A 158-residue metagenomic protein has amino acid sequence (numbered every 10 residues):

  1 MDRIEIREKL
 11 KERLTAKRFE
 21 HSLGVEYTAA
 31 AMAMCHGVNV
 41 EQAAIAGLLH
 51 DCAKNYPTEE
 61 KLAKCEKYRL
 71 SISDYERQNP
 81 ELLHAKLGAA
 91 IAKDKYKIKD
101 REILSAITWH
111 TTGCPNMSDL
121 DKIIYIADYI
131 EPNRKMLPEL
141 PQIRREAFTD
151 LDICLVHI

Functional and structural regions predicted by a protein language model:
I6-E12, A30-H157: Divalent metal-dependent catalytic cores for phosphoryl transfer on phosphate-bearing substrates
H21: N-terminal glycine-rich anion-binding loops that anchor highly charged ligand groups
